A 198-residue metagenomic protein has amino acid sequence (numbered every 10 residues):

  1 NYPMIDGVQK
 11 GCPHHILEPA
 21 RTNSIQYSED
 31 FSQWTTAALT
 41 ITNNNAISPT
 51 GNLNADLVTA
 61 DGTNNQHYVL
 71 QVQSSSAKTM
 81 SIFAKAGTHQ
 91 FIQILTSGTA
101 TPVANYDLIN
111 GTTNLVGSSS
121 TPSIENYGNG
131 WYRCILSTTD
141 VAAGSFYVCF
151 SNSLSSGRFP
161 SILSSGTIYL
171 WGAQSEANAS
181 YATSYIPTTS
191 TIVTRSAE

Functional and structural regions predicted by a protein language model:
N1-E198: Extracellular and organelle-lumenal recognition/adhesion modules and their flexible linkers in secreted
